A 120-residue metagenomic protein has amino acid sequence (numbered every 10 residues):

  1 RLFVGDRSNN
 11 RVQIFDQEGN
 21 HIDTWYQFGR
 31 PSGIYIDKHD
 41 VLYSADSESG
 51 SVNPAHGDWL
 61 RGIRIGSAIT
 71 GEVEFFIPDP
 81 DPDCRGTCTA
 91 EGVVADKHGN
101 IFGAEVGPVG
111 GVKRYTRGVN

Functional and structural regions predicted by a protein language model:
R1-N120: Eukaryotic scaffold repeat domains enriched in small/polar residues
